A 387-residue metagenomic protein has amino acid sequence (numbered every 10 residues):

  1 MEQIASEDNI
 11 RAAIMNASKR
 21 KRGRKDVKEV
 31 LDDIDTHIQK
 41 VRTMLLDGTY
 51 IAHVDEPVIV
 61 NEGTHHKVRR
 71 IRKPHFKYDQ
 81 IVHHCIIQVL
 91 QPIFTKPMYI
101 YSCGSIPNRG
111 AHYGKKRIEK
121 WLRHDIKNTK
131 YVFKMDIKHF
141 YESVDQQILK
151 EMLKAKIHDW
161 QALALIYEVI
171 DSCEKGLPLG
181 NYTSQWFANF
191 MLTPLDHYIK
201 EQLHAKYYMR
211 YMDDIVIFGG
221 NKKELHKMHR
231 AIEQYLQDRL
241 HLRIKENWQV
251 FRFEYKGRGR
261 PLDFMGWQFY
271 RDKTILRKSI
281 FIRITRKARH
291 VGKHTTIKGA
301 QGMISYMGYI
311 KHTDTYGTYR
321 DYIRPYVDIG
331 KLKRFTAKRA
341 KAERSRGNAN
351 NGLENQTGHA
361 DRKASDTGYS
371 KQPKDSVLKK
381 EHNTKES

Functional and structural regions predicted by a protein language model:
M1, E7, I87-D145: Active-site-proximal segment of RNA-dependent polymerases
M1-T36: Hydrophobic alpha-helical membrane-insertion signals
R20-E29, H53-I81, P97-R109, E168-N189: Short, conserved non-catalytic motifs in the polymerase core
V30-V54: Amphipathic alpha-helical blocks
M44, E119-M212, V216-E233, N247 (+2 more regions): Conserved polymerase palm-domain catalytic core
Q80, H84, S172, H226 (+2 more regions): Right-hand nucleic-acid polymerase module
S105-G114, V216-F218, V250-G257: Beta-rich nucleic-acid/ligand-interaction surfaces
